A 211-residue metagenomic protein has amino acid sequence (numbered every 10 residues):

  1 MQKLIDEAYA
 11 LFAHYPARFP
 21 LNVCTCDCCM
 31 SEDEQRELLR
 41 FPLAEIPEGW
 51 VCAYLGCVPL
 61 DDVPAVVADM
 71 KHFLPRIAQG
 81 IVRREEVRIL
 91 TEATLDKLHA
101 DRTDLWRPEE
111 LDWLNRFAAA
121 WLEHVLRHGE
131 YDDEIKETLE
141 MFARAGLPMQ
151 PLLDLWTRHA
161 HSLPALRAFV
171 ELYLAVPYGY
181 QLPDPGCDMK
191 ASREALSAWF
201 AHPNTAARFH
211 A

Functional and structural regions predicted by a protein language model:
M1-A93: N-terminal domain-start signal
M1-N22, Y178-A211: Terminal, non-catalytic domain-edge segments
P59-A201: Eukaryote-skewed repeat-based solenoidal scaffolds used as protein-protein interaction platforms, primarily
